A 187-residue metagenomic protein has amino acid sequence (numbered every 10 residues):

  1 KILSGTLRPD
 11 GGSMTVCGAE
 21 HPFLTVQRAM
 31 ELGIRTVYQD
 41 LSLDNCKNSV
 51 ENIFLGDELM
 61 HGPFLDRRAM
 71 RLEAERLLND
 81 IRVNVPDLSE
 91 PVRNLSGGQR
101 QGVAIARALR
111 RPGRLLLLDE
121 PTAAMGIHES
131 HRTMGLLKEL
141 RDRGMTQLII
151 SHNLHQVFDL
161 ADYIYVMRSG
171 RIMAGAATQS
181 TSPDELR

Functional and structural regions predicted by a protein language model:
K1-R187: Glycine-rich phosphate-binding loops of nucleotide-dependent enzymes
